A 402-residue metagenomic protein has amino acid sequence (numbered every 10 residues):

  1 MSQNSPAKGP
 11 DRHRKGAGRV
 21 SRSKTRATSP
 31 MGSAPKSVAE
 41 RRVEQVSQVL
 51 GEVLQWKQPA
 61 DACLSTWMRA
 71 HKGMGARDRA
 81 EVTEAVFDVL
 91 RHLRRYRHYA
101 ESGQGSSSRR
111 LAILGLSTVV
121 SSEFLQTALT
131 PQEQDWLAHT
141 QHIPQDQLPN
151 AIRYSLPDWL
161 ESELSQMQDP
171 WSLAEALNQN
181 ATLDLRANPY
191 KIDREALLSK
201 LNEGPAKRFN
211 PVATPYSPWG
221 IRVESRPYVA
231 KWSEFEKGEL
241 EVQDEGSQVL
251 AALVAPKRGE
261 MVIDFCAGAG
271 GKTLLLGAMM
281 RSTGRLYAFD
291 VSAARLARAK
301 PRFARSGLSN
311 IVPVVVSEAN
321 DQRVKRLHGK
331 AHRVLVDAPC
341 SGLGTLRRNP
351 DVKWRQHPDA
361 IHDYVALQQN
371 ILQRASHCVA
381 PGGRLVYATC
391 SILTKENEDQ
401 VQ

Functional and structural regions predicted by a protein language model:
M1-Q402: S-adenosylmethionine
